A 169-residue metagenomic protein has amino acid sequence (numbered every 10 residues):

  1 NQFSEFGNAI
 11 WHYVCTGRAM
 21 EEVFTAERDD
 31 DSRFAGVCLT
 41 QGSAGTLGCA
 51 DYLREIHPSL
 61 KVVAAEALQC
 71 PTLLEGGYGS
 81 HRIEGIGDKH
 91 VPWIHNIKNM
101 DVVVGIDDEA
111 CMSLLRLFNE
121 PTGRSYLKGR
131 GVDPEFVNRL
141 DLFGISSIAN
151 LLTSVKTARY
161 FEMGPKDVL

Functional and structural regions predicted by a protein language model:
N1-S4, R28, L53-I145: Active-site/ligand-binding loops adjacent to catalytic centers
Q2-M20, L142-A149: A glycine-rich, Thr/Ser-enriched phosphate-binding loop motif common to dinucleotide/cofactor-binding enzymes
A9-W11, E21, K128-R130, I145 (+2 more regions): Metallocofactor- and cofactor-centric catalytic cores in central/energy metabolism, strongly enriched
G17-D31: A short, basic/flexible loop-to-alpha-helix module at the beginning of a structural domain
M20, C49, L53, N150-A158 (+1 more regions): Buried hydrophobic packing segments
D29-G36, M163-P165: Short helix-loop-beta connector
C38-A50, T72-L73, I145-S154: Short glycine/serine/threonine-rich phosphate/pyrophosphate-binding segments that cradle anionic phosphate groups
